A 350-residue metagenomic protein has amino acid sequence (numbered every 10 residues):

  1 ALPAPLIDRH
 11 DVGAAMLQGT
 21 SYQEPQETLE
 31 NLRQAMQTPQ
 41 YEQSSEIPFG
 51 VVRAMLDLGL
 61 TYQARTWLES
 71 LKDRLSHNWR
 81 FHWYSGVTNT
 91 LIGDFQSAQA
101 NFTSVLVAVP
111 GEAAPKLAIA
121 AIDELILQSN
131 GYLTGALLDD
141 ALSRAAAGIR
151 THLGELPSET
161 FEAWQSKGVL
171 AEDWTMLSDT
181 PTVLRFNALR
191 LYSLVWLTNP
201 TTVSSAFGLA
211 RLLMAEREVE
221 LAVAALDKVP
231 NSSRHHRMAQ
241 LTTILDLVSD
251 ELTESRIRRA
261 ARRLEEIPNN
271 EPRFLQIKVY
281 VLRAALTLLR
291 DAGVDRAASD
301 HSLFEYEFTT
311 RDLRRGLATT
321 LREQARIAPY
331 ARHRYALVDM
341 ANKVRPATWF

Functional and structural regions predicted by a protein language model:
A1-P48: Regulatory extensions appended to serine/threonine kinase catalytic cores
T28-A35, Q63-L71, Q96-V105, G131-P157 (+4 more regions): Alpha-helical repeat scaffolds
E42, S76, P110, P200 (+2 more regions): Short coil turns that delineate tetratricopeptide repeat
E46-D57, R80-L91: Non-membrane alpha-helical segments in proteins
F49-G50, R80-Y84, A100, A114-I119 (+6 more regions): Alpha-solenoid helical repeat scaffolds
R53, V87, A121-D123, Q128 (+4 more regions): Residue-level recognition of tetratricopeptide repeat
L58, I92, I126-Q128, T182 (+2 more regions): Structural motif corresponding to the intra-repeat A-B loop/turn of tetratricopeptide repeats
Y280-F350: C-terminal non-catalytic interaction modules
